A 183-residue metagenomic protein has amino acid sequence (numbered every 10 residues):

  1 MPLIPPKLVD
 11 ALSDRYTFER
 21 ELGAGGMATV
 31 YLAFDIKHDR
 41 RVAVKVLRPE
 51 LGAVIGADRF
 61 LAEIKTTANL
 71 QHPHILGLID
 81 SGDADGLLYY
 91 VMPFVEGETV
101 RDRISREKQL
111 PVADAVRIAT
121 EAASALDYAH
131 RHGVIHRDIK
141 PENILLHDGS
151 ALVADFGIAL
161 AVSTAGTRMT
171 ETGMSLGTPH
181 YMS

Functional and structural regions predicted by a protein language model:
M1-S183: Conserved ATP-binding/catalytic core of the eukaryotic-like protein kinase fold, especially serine/threonine kinases
